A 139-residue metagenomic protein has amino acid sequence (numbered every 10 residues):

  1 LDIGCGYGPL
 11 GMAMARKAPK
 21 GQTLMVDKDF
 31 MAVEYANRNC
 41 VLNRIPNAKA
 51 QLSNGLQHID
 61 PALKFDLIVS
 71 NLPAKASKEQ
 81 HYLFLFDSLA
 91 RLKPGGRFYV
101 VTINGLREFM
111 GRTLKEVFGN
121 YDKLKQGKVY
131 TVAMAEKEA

Functional and structural regions predicted by a protein language model:
L1-P61, L67-S70: Conserved SAM/SAH cofactor-binding pocket of Class I
D66-E79: A short SAM/SAH-binding and catalytic strip from SAM-dependent methyltransferases
Y82-P94: A short glycine-rich, Lys/Arg-flanked "PGG" loop and its adjoining helix->strand segment in the class I
G96-T102: Conserved beta-strand signature within the Rossmann-like core of class I S-adenosyl-L-methionine
I103-V117: Conserved class I S-adenosyl-L-methionine
G119-K123: A short linear hydrophobic-aromatic micro-motif
Q126-A139: Core SAM-dependent methyltransferase catalytic element
